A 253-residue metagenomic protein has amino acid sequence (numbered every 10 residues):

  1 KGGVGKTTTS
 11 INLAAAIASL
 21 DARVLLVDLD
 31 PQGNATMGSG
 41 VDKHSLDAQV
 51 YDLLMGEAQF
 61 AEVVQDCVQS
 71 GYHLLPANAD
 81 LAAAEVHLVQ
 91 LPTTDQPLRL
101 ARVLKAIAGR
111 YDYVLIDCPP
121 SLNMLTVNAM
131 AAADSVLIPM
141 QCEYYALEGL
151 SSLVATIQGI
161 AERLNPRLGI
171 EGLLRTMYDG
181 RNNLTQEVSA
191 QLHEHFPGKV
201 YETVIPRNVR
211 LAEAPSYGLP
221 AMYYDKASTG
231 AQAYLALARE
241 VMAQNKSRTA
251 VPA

Functional and structural regions predicted by a protein language model:
K1-A253: P-loop NTP-binding core
